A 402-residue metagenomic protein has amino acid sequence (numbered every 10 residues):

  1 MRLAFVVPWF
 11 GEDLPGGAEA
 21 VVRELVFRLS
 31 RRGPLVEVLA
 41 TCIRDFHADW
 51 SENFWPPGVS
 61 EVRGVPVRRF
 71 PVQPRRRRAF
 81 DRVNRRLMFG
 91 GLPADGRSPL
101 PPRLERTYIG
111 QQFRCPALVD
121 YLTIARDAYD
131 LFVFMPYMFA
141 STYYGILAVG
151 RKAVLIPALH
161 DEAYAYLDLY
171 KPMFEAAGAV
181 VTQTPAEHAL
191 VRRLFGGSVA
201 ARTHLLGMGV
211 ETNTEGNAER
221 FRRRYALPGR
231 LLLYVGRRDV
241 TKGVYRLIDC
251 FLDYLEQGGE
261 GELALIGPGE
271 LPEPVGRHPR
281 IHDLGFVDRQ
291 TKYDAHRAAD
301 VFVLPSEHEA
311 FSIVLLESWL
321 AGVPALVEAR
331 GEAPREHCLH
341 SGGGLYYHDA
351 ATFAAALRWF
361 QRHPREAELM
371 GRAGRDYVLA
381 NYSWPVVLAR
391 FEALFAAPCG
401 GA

Functional and structural regions predicted by a protein language model:
A4, Y225-K242, I248-L252: Conserved donor-binding/catalytic core segment of Leloir-type glycosyltransferases
R44-D45, V210, V235-D239, I248 (+2 more regions): Glycosyltransferase donor-sugar binding loop
K152-A163, Y170-N217, L227: Donor nucleotide-sugar binding/catalytic pocket of nucleotide-sugar-dependent glycosyltransferases
G267-Y293, V301, S341: Nucleotide-activated donor-binding/catalytic signature segment of Leloir-type glycosyltransferases, i.e., the conserved
E307: Aromatic "clamp/platform" in nucleotide-sugar-dependent glycosyltransferases that forms part of the donor/acceptor
P324-E328: Short hydrophobic beta-strand element within catalytic cores of glycosyltransferases and related nucleotide-activated
H340, G344-A351, W359-P364: Conserved acidic donor-binding segment of nucleotide-sugar-dependent glycosyltransferases
W359, E366-A380, R390: A short, well-ordered alpha-helix in the C-terminal region of glycosyltransferases
